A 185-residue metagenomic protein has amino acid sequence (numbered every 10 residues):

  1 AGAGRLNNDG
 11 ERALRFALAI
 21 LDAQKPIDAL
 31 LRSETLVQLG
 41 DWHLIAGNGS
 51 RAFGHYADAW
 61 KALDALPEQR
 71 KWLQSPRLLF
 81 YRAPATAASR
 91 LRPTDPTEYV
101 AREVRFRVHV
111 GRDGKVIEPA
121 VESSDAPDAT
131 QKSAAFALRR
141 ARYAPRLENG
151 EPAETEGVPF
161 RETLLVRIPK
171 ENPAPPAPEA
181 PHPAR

Functional and structural regions predicted by a protein language model:
A1-R185: Charge-biased low-complexity segments
